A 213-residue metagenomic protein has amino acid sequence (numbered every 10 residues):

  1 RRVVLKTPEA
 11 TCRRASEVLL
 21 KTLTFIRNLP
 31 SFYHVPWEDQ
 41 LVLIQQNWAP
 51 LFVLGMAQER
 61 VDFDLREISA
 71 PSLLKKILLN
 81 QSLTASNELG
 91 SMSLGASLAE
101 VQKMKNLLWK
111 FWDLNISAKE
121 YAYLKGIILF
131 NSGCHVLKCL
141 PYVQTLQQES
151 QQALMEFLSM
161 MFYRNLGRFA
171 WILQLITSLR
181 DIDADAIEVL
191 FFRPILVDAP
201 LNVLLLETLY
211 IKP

Functional and structural regions predicted by a protein language model:
R1-P213: Nuclear receptor C-terminal ligand-binding domain
